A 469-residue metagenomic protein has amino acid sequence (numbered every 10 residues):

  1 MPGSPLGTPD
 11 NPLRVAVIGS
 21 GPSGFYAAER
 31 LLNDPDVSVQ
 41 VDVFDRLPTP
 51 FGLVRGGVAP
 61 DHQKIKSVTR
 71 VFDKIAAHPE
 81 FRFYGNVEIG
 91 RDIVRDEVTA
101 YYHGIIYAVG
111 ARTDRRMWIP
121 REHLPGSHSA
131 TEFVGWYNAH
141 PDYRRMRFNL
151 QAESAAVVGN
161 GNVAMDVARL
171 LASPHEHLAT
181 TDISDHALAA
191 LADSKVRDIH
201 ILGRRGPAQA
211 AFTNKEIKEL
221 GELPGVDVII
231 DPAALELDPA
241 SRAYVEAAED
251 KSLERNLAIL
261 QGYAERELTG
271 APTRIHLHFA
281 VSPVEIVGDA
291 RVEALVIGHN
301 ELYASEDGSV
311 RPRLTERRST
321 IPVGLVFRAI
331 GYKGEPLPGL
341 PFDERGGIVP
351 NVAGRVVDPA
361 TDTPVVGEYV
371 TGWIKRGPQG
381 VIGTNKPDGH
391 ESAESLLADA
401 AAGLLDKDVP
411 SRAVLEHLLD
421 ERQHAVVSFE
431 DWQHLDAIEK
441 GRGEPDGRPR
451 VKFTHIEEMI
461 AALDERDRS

Functional and structural regions predicted by a protein language model:
P9-G21, Q151-V158: Beta1/beta-strand and adjacent pyrophosphate-binding region of the FAD-binding site in flavoprotein oxidoreductases
V15-V37, M165-L171: N-terminal Rossmann-like FAD-binding beta1-loop-alpha1 element of flavoenzymes
V39-V43, R169-R317, G324, E394-D408 (+2 more regions): Dinucleotide-binding/catalytic capping subdomain of oxidoreductase cores
Q40, P48-G104, E249, L257-A271 (+1 more regions): N-terminal Rossmann-like dinucleotide/flavin-binding domain of flavoprotein oxidoreductases that bind FAD/FMN
G104, A108-R115, G161-N162, V323-P336: Glycine-/small-residue-rich beta->alpha transition segments that form the dinucleotide
D114-D193, V349-V357: Glycine-rich dinucleotide-binding loop and its adjacent helix/turn
G126-R144, I286, R291, Y303-R376: FAD-site-proximal beta/loop scaffold in flavoenzymes
R355-S469: C-terminal, flexible cofactor-proximal segment of oxidoreductases
